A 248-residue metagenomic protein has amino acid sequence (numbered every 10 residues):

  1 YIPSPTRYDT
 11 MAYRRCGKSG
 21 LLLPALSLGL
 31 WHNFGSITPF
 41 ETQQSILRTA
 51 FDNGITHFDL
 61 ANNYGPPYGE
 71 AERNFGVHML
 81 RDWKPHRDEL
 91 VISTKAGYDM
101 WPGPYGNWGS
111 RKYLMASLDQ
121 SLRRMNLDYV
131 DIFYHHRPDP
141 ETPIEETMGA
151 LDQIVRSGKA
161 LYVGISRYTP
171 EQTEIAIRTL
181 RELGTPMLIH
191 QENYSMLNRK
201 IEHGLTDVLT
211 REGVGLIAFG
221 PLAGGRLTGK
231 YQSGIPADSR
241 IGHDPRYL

Functional and structural regions predicted by a protein language model:
Y1-P5, P138-L248: Beta/alpha (TIM)-barrel catalytic core signal, keyed to glycine-rich beta->alpha loops juxtaposed to Asp/Glu that bind
Y1-V91, R156: N-terminal binding-site loop/beta-alpha segment at the start of enzyme catalytic domains that lines or forms
Y13, L47, E72, G76-M79 (+4 more regions): Generic structural signal for well-ordered alpha-helices, preferentially at hydrophobic/aromatic core positions
C16, L28, Q43, A50 (+10 more regions): Conserved, mostly hydrophobic/aromatic
L21-L26, G54-T56, K84-L90, L127-D131 (+4 more regions): Short, well-ordered coil/turn segments that N-cap beta-strands
G29-E41, D99-M115, H136-T142: Active-site mouth loops of central-metabolism enzymes
I37-F51, N107-N126, T173-I177: Short, acidic/polar
R87-M100, Q191-N193: A short, structured active-site edge motif that brings together acidic residues
